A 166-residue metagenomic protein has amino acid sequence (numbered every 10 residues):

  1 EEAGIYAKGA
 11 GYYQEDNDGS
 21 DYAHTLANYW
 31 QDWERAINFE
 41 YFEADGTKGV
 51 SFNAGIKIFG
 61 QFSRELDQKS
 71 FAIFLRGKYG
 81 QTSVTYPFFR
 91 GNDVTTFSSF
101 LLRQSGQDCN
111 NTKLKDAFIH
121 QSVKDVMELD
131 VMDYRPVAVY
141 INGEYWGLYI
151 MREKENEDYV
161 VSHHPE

Functional and structural regions predicted by a protein language model:
E1-E166: Phosphate/dinucleotide-binding and metal-coordinating scaffold of catalytic cores in nucleotide-dependent enzymes
